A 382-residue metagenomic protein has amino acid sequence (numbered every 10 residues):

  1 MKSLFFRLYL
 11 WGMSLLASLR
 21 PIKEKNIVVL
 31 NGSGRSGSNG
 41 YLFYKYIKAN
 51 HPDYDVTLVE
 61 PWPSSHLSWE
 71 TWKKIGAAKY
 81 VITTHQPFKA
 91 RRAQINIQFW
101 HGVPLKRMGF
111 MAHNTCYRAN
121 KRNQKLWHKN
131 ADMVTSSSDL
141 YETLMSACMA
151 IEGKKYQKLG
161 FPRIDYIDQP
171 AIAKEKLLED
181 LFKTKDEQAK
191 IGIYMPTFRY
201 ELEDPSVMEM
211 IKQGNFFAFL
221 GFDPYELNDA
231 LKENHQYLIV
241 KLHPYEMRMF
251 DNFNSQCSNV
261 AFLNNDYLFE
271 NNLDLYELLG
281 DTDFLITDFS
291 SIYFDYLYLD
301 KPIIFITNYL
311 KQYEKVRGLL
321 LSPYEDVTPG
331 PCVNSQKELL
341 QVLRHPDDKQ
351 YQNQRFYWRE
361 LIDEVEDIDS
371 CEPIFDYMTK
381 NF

Functional and structural regions predicted by a protein language model:
M1-G76, Y80, K89: N-terminal pre-catalytic "stem/leader" segment of glycosyltransferase-like enzymes
R35-F43, P162-Q256, V333: Conserved catalytic-core segment of nucleotide-activated headgroup transferases in glycan assembly
H66-Y80, Q86, Y245-S291: Donor nucleotide-activated moiety binding/catalytic core segment of transferases that use nucleotide-activated donors
Y80-I82, A131-S138, Y237-I239, L285-I286: A short beta-strand/loop micro-motif in the catalytic core of glycosyltransferases that engages the nucleotide-sugar
V81, Q86-R107, N271-R317: A donor-sugar binding/catalytic signature common to diverse glycosyltransferases and related nucleotide-sugar
R92-E175: Active-site-proximal region of nucleotide-activated glycan assembly enzymes, centered on histidine/acidic-rich loops
S255-C257, S291-I362: Catalytic binding pocket for nucleotide-activated donors in carbohydrate/polymer assembly enzymes
D367-F382: C-terminal alpha-helical cap of glycosyltransferases
